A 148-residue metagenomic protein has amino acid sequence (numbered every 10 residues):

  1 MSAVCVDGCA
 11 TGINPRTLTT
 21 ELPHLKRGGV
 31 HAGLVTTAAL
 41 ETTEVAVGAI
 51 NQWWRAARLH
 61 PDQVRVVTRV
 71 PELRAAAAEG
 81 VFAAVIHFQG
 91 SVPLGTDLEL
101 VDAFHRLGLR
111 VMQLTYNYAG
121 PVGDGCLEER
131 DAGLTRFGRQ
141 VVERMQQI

Functional and structural regions predicted by a protein language model:
M1-R136, Q140: N-terminal hydrophobic targeting/anchoring segments and the immediately downstream early-domain regions of hydrolases
V141-I148: Substrate-binding cleft of carbohydrate-active enzyme catalytic domains
